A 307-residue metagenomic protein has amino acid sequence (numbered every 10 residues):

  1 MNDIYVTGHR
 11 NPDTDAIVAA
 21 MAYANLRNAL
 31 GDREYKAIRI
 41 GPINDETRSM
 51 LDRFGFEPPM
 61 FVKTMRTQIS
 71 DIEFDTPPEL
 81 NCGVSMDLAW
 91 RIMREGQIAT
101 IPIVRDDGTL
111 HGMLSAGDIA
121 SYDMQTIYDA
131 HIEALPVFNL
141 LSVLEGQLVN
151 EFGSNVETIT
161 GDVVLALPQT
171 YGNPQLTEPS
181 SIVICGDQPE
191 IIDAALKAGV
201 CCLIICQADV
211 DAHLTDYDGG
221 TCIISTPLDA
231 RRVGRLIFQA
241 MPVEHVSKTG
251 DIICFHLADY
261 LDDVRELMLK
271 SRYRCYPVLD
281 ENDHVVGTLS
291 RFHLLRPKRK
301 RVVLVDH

Functional and structural regions predicted by a protein language model:
Y5, V62-I92, V104, L110 (+3 more regions): Bateman/CBS regulatory modules and CBS-like beta-alpha motifs in cytosolic regions of diverse proteins
P12-V18, E46: Short N-terminal binding/cap micro-motifs at the start of the first secondary-structure element
I17-N28, P189-L196: Histidine-anchored nucleotide/phosphate-binding helix
N28, D32-E57: N-terminal beta-loop-helix "entrance" segment that forms/cooperates in small-molecule cofactor or anionic ligand
K36, M60-F61, I101-P102, I182-C185 (+3 more regions): Short hydrophobic alpha-helical runs that function as membrane-insertion/retention elements
I72, M93, I101-I119, M268 (+1 more regions): A glycine-centered beta-loop-beta connector
A116-I132, G234, H293-R301: A short, polar/charged loop-to-alpha-helix boundary motif
A130, T215-K248: Long, charge-dense
